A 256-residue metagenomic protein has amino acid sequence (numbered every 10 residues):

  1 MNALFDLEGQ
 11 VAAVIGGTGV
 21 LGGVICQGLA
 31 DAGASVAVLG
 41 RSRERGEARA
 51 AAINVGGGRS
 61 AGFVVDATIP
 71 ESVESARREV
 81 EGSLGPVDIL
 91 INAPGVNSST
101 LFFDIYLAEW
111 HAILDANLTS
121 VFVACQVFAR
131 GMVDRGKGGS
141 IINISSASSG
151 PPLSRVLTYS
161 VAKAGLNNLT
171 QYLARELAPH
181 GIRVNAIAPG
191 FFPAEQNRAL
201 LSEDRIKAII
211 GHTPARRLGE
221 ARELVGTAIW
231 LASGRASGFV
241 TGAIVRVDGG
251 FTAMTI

Functional and structural regions predicted by a protein language model:
T18-G19, S42: Conserved glycine-rich cofactor-binding loop
L101-F102, Y106-L114, N197, I209: Substrate-binding pocket helix/loop in short-chain dehydrogenase/reductase
I105, P152-S160, Y172: Active-site loop-to-helix junction immediately N-terminal to the catalytic Tyr of the SDR YXXXK motif in Rossmann-fold
C125, A162-G165, T170: Active-site helix of classical SDR
R130, R175-P179, G238: Alpha-helical segment proximal to the catalytic Tyr-Lys
S146: Residue(s) in the substrate-gating loop at a strand-loop-helix junction that position the organic substrate next
R217-V247, T252: C-terminal substrate-recognition "lid" of short-chain dehydrogenase/reductases
